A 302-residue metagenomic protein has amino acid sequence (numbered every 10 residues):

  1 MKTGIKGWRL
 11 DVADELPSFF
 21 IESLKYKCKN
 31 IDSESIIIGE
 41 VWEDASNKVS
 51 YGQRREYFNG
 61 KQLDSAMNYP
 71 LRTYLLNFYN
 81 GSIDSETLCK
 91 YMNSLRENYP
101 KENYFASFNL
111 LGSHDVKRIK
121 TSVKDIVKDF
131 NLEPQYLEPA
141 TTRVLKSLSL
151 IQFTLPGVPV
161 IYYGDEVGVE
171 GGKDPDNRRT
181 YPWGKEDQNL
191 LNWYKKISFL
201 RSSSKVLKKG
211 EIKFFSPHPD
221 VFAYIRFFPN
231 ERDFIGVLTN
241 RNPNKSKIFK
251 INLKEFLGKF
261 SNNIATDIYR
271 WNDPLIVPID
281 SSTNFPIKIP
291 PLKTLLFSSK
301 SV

Functional and structural regions predicted by a protein language model:
K2-I5, G157: A structural motif
K6, D11-S107, I151, G168-K196 (+3 more regions): Active-site-proximal helices and loops of the catalytic beta/alpha 8
K6, D14-P17, W42-A45, S113-K117 (+6 more regions): Short, solvent-exposed loop/turn segments at secondary-structure junctions
F105-L137: Active-site clefts of carbohydrate-active enzymes
I161-V167: Short acidic/histidine-rich active-site segments
S216-L257: Carbohydrate-binding surface patches
K254-D273: Solvent-exposed beta-hairpin/edge-strand motifs
V277-V302: C-terminal beta-strand-rich structural cap/linker in extracellular carbohydrate-active enzymes
